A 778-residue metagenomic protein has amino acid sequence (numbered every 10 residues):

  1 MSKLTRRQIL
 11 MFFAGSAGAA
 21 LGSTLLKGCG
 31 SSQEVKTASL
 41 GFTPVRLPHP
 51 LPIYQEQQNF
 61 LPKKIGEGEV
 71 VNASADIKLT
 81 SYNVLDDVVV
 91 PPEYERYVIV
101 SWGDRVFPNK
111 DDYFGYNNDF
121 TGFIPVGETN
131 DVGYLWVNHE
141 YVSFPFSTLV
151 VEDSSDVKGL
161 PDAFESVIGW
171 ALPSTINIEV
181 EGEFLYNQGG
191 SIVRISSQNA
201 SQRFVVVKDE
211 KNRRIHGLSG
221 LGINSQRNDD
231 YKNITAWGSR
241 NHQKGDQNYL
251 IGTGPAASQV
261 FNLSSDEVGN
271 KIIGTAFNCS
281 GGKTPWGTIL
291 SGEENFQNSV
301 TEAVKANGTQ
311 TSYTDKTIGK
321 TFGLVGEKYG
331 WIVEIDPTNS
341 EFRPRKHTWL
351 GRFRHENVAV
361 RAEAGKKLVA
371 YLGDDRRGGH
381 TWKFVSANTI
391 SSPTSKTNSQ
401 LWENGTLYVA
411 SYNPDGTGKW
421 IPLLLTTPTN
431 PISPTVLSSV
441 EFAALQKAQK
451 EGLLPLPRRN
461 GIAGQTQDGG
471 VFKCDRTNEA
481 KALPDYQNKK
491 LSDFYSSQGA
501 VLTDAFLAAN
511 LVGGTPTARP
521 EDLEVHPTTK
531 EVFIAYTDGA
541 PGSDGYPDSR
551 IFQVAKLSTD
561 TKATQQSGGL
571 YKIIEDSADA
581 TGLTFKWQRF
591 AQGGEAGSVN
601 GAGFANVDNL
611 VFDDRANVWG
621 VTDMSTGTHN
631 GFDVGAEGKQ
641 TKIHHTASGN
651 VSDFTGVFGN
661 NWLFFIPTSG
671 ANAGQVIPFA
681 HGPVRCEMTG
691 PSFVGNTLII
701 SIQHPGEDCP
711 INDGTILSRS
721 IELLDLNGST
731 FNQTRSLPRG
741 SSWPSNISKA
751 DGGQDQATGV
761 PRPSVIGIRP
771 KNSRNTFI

Functional and structural regions predicted by a protein language model:
M1-A17: N-terminal secretory signal peptides and thylakoid transit peptides that target proteins across membranes
A14-L26, G30-I778: Conserved small-residue
